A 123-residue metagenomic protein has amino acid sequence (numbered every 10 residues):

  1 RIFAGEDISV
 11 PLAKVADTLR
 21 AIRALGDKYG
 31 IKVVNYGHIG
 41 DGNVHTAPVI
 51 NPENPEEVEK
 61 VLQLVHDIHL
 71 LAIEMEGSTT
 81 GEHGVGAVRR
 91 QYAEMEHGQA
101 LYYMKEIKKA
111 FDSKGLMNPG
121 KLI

Functional and structural regions predicted by a protein language model:
R1-I123: Conserved glycine-rich FAD pyrophosphate-binding loop
